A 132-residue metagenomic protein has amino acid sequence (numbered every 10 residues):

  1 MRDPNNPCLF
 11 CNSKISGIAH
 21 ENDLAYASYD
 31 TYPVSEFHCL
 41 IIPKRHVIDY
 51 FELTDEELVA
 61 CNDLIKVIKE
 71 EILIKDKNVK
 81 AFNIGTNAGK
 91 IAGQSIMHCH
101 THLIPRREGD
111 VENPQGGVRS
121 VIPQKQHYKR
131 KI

Functional and structural regions predicted by a protein language model:
M1-I132: HIT superfamily nucleotide-processing domains
